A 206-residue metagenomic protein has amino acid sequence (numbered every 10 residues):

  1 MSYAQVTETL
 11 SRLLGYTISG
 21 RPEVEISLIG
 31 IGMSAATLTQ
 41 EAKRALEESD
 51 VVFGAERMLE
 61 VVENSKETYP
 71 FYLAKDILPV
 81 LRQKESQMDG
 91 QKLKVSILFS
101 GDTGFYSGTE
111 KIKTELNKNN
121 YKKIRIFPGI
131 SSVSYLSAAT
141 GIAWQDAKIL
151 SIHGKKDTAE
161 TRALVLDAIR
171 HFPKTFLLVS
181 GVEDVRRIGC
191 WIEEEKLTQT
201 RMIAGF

Functional and structural regions predicted by a protein language model:
M1-I130, S134-Y135: Class I S-adenosyl-L-methionine
M1-S27, G32-A35, S134-F206: Beta-strand/loop-alpha-helix module characteristic of Rossmann-like adenine-cofactor folds
